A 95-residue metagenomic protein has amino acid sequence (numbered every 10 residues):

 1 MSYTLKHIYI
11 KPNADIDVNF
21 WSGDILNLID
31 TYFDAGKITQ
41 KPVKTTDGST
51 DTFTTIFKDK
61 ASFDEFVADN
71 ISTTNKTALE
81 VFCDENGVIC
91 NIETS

Functional and structural regions predicted by a protein language model:
M1-T73, V88-S95: Short S/T/G/P-rich N-terminal loop/turn motif that feeds into the first structured element of a domain
I71-F82: C-terminal structural segments of small proteins and small subunits
C83-G87: Short edge beta-strand segments in beta-sheet-rich domains
